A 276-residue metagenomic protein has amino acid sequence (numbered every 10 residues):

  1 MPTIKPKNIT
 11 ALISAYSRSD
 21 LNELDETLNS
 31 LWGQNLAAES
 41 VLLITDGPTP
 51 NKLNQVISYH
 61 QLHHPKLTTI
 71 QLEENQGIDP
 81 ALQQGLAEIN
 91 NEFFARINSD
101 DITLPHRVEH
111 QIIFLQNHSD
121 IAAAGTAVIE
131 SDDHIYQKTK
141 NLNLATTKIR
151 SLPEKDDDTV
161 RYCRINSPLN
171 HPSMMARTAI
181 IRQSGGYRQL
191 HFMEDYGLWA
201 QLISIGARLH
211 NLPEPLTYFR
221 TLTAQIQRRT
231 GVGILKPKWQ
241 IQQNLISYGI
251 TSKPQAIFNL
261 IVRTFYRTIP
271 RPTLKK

Functional and structural regions predicted by a protein language model:
P6-T10, W32-L43, P65-T68: Short loop->beta transition adjacent to catalytic acidic/histidine clusters or analogous donor-positioning motifs
A11-S14, S151-G233: Conserved nucleotide-sugar donor-binding catalytic segment
R18-G33: Short, well-formed alpha-helical segments that are part of the catalytic scaffolds of diverse glycosyltransferases
T45-Q55, N98: A conserved acidic beta->alpha catalytic loop
L72-I89, H110: Glycine-rich, basic loop-to-helix element that forms the pyrophosphate-binding segment of sugar-nucleotide handling
F94: Short aromatic/hydrophobic "clamp" motif used to bind/position activated sugar donors
N98-I102, A127: The conserved acidic donor/metal-binding loop of glycosyltransferases
H106-L144: Conserved donor NDP-sugar-binding/catalytic core segment of glycosyltransferases
